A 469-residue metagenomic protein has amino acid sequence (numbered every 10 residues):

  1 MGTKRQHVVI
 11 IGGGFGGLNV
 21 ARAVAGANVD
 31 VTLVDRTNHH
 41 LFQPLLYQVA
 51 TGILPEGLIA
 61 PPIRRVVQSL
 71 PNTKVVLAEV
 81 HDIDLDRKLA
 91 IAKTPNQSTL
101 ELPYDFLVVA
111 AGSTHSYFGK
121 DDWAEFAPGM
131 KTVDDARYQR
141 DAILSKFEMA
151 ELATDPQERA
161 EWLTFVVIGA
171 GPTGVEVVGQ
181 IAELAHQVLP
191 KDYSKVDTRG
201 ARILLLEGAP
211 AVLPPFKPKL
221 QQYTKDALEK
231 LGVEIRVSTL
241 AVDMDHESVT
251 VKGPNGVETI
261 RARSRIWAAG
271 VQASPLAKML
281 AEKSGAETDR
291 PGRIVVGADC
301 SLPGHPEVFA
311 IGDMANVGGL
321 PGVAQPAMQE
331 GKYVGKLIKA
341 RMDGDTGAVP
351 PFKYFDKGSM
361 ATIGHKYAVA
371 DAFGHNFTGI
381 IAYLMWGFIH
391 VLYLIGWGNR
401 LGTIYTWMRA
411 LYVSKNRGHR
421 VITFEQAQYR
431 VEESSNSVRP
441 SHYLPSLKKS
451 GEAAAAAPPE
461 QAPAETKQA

Functional and structural regions predicted by a protein language model:
M1-Q6, T73-V166, N255, I266: FAD-binding core/adjacent interface of flavoenzyme oxidoreductases
G2-L77, H81-D82, F165, P172-F216 (+2 more regions): Beta1-alpha1 glycine-rich phosphate/pyrophosphate-binding loop at the start of Rossmann-like nucleotide-binding domains
R5, E330, K336-A469: C-terminal, flexible cofactor-proximal segment of oxidoreductases
V9-I11, L102-G112, A241, I260-G270 (+1 more regions): Short hydrophobic core segments
P71-L89, A182-A298, G304, T346: A Rossmann-like FAD-binding core segment of flavoenzymes
G112-H115, V178, V271-A273: Short glycine-rich anion-binding loops that position phosphate/pyrophosphate groups of nucleotides and phosphorylated
E125-T154, S248, T259-E330: FAD-site-proximal beta/loop scaffold in flavoenzymes
E158-D226, E234-R236, P321-P351, D356-M360: Rossmann-like dinucleotide-binding core of oxidoreductases
